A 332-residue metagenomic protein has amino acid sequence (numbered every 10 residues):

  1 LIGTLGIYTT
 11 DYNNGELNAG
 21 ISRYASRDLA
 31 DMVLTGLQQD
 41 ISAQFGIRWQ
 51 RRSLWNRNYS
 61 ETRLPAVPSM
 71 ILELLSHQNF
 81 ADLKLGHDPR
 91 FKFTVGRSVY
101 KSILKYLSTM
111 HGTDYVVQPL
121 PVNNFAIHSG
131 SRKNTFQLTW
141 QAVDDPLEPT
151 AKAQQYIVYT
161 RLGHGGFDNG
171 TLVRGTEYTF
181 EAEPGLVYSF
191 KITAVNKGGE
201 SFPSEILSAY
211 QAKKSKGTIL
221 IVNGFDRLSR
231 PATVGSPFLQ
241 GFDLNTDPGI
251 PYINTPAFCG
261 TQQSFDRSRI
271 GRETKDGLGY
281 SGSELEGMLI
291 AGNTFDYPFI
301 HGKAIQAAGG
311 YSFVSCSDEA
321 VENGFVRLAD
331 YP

Functional and structural regions predicted by a protein language model:
L1-D31, W55-Q78: Active-site microenvironments of hydrolase-like enzyme catalytic domains
G15-Y24, D82-P89, E286-G292: Second-shell loop/turn segments in exported
F45-T113: Active-site-adjacent mobile loop/cap segments within catalytic or ligand-binding domains
K105-T150, P184, G198-G217: Pro/Thr/Ser/Gly-rich low-complexity, intrinsically disordered linker/stalk tracts
Q154-V158: Short beta-strand elements bearing conserved aromatic residues within extracellular beta-rich modules
D168-G175: Short beta-strand segments within Ig-like beta-sandwich modules, predominantly Fibronectin type-III
T179-S201: Beta-strand-rich modules
I206-D330: Aromatic-Pro/Gly-enriched surface loop or interdomain linker that acts as a lid/target-recognition segment
